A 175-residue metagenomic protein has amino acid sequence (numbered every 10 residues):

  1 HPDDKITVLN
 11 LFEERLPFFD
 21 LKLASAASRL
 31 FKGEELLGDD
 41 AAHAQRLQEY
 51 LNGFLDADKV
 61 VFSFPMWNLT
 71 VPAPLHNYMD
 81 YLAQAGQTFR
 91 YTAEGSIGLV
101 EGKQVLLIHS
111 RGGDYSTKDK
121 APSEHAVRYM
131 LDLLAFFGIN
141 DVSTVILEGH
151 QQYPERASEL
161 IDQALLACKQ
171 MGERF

Functional and structural regions predicted by a protein language model:
H1-F64, L69-D80, Q84, L166-F175: N-terminal beta1-alpha1-beta2 submodule of the flavodoxin-like/Rossmannoid cofactor-binding fold
T7-L9, V61, L106-I108, S143-V145: Hydrophobic/aromatic beta-strand patches that form the interior of the parallel beta-sheet core in alpha/beta enzyme
E14-L16, G113, H150-Q152: Surface-exposed, flexible loop/turn segments at secondary-structure boundaries
A57-D58, G102, I139: Short, well-ordered alpha-helix to beta-strand connector turns
M66, R111, E148: Residue-level signal for short, function-critical loop segments
A85-G86, V127: Conserved catalytic-core segment of NTP-binding enzymes
Y91-F136: Short, glycine-/small-residue-rich phosphate/pyrophosphate-handling segment
T117, A121-F175: Glycine-rich phosphate/pyrophosphate-binding loop and the adjoining helix
